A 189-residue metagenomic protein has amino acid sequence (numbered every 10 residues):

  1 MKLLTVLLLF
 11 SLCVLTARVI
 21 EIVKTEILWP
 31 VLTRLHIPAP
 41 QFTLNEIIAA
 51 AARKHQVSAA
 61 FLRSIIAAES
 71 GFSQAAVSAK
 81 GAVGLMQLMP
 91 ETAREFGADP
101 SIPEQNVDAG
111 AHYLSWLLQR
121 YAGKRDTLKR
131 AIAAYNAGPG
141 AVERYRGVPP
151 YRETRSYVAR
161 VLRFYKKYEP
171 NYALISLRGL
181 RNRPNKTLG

Functional and structural regions predicted by a protein language model:
K2-R18: Hydrophobic membrane-insertion alpha-helices, especially the h-region of bacterial N-terminal signal peptides
R18-K24: Cleaved targeting-peptide boundary
K24-G189: Catalytic glycan-binding domains that act on GlcNAc-containing polysaccharides
